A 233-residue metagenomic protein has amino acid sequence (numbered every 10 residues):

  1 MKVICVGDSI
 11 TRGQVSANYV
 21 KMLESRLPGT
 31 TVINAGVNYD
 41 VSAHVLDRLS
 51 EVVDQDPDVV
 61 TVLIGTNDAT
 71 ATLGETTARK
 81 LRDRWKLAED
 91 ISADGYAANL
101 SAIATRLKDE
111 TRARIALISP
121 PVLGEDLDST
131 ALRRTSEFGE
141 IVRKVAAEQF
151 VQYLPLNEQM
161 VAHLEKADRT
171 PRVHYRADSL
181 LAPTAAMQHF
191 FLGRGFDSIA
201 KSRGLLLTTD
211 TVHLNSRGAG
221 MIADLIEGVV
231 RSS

Functional and structural regions predicted by a protein language model:
M1, T30, A113: Nucleotide donor/acceptor-binding cores
M1-S16, N67-A69: Catalytic nucleophile-elbow at a beta strand-turn-alpha helix junction centered on a G-D-S/GDSL motif, marking
C5-V6, N34, L117, T208: A structural signal for the hydrophobic beta-strands that form the central parallel beta-sheet of Rossmann-like
S9-R12, G36-D40, V122-E125: Short histidine/acidic/glycine/proline-rich micro-motifs that form metal- and phosphate-coordinating active-site loops
Q14, A43-H44: Residues that form or flank phosphate/diphosphate-binding pockets in enzymes that use nucleotide phosphates
N18, M22-R26, L46-S233: Alpha-helical cap/lid subdomain in secreted, periplasmic, or secretory-pathway luminal O-acyl-processing enzymes
G29-A43: A short beta-strand-loop structural module common to alpha/beta enzyme folds
